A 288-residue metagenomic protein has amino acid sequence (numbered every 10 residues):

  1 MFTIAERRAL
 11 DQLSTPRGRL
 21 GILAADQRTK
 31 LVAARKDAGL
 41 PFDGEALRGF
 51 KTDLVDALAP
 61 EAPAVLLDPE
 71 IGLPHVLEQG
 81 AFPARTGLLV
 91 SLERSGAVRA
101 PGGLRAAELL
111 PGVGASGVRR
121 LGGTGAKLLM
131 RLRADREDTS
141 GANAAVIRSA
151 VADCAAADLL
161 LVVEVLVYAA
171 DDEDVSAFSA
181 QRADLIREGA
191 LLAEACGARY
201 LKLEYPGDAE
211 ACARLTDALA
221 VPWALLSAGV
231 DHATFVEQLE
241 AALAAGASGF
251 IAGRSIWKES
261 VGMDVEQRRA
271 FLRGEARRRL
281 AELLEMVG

Functional and structural regions predicted by a protein language model:
M1-R119, T124, M130-A134, A233-T234 (+7 more regions): Alpha/beta catalytic barrel-like cores
G49, D53, V113-S116, A142-A156 (+7 more regions): Alpha-helical scaffolding segments of alpha/beta enzyme cores, especially the outer helices of TIM-barrel or partial
A64-P69, T124-R131, R136-T139, Q181-G207: Catalytic beta/alpha-barrel core
I71-Q79, R133-A155, Y205-A220, A233-E237 (+2 more regions): Active-site-adjacent beta->alpha loops and helix N-cap segments on the catalytic face of soluble alpha/beta enzymes
R85-L88, A157-V162, D171, A177-F178 (+1 more regions): Short beta-strand/loop segments at the ligand-binding rim of alpha/beta enzyme cores
K127-R136, N143-L191: Conserved anion-binding
E188-L192, C196-A252, I256-W257, D264-V287: Catalytic alpha/beta core domains of metabolic enzymes, predominantly
